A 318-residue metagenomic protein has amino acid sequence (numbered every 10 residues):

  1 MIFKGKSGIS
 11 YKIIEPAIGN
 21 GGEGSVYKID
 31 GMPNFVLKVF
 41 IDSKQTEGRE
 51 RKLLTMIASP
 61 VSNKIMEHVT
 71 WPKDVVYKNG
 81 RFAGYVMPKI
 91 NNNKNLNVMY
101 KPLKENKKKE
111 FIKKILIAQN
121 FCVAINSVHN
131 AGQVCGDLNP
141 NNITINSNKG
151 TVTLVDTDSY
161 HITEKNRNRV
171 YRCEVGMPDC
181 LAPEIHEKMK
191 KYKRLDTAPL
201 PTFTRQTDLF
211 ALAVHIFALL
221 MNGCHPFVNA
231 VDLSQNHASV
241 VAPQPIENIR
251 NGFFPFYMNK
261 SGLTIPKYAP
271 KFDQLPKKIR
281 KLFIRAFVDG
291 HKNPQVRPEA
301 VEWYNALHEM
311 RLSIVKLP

Functional and structural regions predicted by a protein language model:
I2-P33, K38-T46, M66-E67: ATP-binding glycine-rich phosphate-binding loop
I41-N63: The N-lobe alphaC helix and its flanking beta3-alphaC-beta4 segment of protein kinase-like domains, centered on
E67-I117: Conserved structural core of kinase catalytic domains
I125, H129-S147: Catalytic-loop of the protein kinase fold
N139-K190: Activation segment/activation loop of eukaryotic-type protein kinase catalytic domains
I185-Q206: Conserved end of the kinase activation segment
L200, T204-T207, I216-R280: Conserved C-lobe activation region of Hanks-type protein kinase-like domains
R285-V315: Terminal C-lobe "cap" of eukaryotic-type protein kinase domains
